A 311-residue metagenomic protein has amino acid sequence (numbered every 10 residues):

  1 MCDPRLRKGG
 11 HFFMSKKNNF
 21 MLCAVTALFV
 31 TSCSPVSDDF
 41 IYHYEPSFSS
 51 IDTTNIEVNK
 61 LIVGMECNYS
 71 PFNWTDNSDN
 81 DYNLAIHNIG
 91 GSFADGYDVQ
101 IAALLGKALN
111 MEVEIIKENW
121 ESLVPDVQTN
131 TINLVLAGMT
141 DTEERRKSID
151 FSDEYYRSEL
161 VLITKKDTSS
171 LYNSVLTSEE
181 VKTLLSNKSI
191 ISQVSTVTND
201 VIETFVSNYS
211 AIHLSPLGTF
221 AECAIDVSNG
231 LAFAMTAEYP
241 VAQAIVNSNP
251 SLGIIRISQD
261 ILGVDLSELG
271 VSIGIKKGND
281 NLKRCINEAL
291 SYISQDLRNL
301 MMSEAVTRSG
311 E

Functional and structural regions predicted by a protein language model:
F29-S32: C-terminal motif of bacterial Sec signal peptides marking the signal peptidase cleavage site
P35-Y44, S192-S215, G253-R256, N287-E311: Ligand-binding clefts/hinges and TM-proximal coupling segments of bilobed small-molecule sensing domains
F40-M139, K147: Extracytoplasmic small-molecule ligand-binding "clamshell" domains of the periplasmic binding protein/Venus flytrap
W74-N88, A102-N110, K182-L184, Q193-G218 (+1 more regions): Ligand-binding cleft/hinge of the Venus flytrap
Y82, T164-S189: Flexible hinge/capping segments at coil-to-helix
I101, T177, T183-S186, V201 (+4 more regions): Short amphipathic alpha-helical coupling segments at ligand-binding clamshell hinges and other catalytic/signaling
E121-P125, G138-S148, D200-F205, A221 (+2 more regions): A ligand-binding cleft/hinge motif common to bilobed small-molecule-binding domains
Y156-T164, Y239, Q243, N247-L290 (+1 more regions): Periplasmic-binding protein-like
